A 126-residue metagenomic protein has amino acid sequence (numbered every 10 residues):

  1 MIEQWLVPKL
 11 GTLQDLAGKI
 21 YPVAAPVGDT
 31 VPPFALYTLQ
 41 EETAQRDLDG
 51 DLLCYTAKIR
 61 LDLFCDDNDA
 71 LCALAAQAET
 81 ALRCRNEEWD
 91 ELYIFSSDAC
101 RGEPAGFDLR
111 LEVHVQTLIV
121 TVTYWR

Functional and structural regions predicted by a protein language model:
M1-D51, A73, T80, R85-I94: Small/polar-rich, solvent-exposed N-terminal microdomains that initiate assembly or binding
Q45, D69-L71, R126: Residue-level signal for secondary-structure boundary sites
D47-C54, D108-L111: Short, solvent-exposed beta-strand/turn "edge" segments of beta-rich domains on protein surfaces
L53-D69, V113-Y124: Oligomerization/assembly interface segments of phage tail-like spikes and tubes
T80-R126: Acidic-leaning, charged glycine-interspersed low-complexity segments
